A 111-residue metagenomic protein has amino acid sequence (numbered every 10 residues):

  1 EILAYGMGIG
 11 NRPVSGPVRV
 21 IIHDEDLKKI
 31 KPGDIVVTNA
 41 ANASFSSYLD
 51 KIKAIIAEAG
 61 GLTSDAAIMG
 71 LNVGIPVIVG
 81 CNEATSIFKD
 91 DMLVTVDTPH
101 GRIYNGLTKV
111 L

Functional and structural regions predicted by a protein language model:
E1-V14: ATP-dependent carboxylate/acyl-activation modules
R12-K29, G33-I35, N39-L111: Acidic, glycine-rich flexible loop/linker segments
